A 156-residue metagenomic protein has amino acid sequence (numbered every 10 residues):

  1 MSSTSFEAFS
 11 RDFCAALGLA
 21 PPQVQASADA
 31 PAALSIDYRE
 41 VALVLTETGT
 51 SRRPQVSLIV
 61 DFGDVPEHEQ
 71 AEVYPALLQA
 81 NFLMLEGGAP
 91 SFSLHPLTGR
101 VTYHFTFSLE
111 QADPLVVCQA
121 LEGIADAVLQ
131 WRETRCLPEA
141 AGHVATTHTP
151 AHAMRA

Functional and structural regions predicted by a protein language model:
M1-V44: Charge-rich, low-complexity N-terminal segments
S2-F9, E69-Y74, V116, A120-G123: Short amphipathic alpha-helical segments
Q23-A30, G49-R52, L94-L97: Short, ordered beta-strand-loop transition motifs
L45-D64: A short acidic-to-branched-hydrophobic micro-motif
V60-R100: Short, internal acidic amphipathic alpha-helical interface segments that mediate docking to partner proteins
A76-N81, F107-E139: Ampiphathic alpha-helical segments that act as solvent-exposed interaction surfaces
V101-F105: Short, aliphatic-rich beta-strand segments
C136-A156: Short, highly charged C-terminal tails/helix-capping segments
